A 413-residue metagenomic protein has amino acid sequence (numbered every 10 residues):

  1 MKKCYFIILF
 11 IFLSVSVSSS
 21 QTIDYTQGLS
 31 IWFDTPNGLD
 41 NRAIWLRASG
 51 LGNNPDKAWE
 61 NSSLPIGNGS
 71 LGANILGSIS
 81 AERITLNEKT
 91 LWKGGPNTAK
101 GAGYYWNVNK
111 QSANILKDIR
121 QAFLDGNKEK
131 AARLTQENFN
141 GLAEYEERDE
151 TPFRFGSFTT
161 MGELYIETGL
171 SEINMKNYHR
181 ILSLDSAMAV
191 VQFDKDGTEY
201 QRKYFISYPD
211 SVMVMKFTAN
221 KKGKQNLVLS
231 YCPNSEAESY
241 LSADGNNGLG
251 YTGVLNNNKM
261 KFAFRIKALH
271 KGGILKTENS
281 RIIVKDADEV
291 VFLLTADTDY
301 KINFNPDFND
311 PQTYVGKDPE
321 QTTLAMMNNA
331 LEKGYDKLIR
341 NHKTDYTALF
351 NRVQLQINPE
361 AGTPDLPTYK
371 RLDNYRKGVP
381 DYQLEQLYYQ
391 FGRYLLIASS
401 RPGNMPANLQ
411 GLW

Functional and structural regions predicted by a protein language model:
M1-T22: Bacterial Sec-dependent N-terminal signal peptides
Q21-W413: Aromatic-residue-lined binding/catalytic grooves and analogous aromatic/hydrophobic interfacial grooves in multimeric
